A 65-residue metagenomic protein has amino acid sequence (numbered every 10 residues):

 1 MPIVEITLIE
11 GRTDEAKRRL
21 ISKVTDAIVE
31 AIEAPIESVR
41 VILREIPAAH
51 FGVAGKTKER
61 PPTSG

Functional and structural regions predicted by a protein language model:
P2-G65: A domain-level signal for the structural core that forms small-molecule/cofactor-binding pockets and catalytic centers
